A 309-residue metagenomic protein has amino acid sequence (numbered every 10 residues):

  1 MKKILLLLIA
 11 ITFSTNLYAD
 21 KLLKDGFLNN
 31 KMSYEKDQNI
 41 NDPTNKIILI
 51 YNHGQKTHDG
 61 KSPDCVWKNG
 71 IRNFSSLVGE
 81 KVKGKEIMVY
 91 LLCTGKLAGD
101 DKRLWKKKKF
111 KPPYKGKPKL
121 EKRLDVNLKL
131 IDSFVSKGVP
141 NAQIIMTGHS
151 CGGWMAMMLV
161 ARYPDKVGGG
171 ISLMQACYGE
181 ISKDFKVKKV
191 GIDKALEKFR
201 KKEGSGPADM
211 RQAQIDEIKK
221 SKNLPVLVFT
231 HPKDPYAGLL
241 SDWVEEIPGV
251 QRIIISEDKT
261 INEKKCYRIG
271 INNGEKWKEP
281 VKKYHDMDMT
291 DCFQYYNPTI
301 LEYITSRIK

Functional and structural regions predicted by a protein language model:
I4-F13: Sec-dependent N-terminal signal peptides
A19-D42: N-terminal cap/lid segment of alpha/beta-hydrolase-fold proteins
I40-K81: Short, surface-exposed "cap/lid" segments of acyl-processing enzymes
S75, G79-R103: Conserved alpha/beta-hydrolase
L104-K137: Alpha/beta-hydrolase active-site loop
A142-I192: Primarily recognizes the serine-hydrolase "nucleophile elbow" in alpha/beta-hydrolase and SGNH/GDSL folds
Q175-T260: The feature captures the conserved acid-bearing segment of alpha/beta-hydrolase catalytic domains
P248-K309: C-terminal catalytic histidine-bearing segment of alpha/beta-hydrolase fold enzymes
